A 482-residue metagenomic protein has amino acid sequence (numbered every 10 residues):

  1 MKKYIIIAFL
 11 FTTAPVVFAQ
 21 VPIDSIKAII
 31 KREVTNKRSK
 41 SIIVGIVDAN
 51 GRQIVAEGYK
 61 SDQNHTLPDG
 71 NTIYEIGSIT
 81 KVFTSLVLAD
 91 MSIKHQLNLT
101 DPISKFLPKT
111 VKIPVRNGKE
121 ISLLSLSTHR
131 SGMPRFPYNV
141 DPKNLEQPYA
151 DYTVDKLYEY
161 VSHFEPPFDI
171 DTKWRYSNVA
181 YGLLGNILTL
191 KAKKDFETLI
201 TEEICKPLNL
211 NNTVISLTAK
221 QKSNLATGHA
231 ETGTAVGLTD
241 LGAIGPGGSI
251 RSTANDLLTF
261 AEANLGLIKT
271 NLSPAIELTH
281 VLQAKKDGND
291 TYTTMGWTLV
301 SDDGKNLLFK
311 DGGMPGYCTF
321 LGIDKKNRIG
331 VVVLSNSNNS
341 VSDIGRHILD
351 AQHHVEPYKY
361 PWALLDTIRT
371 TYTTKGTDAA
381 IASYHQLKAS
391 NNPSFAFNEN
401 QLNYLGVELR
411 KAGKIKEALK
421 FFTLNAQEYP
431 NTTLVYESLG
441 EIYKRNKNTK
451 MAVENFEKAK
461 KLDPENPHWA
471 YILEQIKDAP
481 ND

Functional and structural regions predicted by a protein language model:
A19-K27, E75-I79, I93-Y138, H163 (+1 more regions): Active-site helix/loop module of the DD-peptidase/beta-lactamase fold, centered on the serine-lysine SxxK catalytic
Q20-E57, T189-K194, T198-E202, K206 (+2 more regions): Catalytic loop of the DD-peptidase/beta-lactamase superfamily, centered on the K-T-G motif and neighboring
N36-I43, N64-T128, F168-V179, G245-G248 (+1 more regions): Short active-site loop at a secondary-structure junction that contains or immediately precedes the catalytic residue(s)
I73, Y138-N224, A243-L258: Catalytic-site signature segments of enzymes, centered on catalytic residues
V82, E399, T433-L434, P467-H468: Helix-start (N-cap) detector for alpha-helical repeat units in TPR-like alpha-solenoids, especially tetratricopeptide
